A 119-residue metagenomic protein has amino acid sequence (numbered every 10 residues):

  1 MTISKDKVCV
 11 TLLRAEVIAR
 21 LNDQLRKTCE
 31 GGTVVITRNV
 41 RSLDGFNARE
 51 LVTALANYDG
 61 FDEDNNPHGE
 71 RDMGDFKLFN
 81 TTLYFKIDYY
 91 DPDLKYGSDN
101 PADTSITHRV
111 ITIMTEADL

Functional and structural regions predicted by a protein language model:
L12-K77: Compact soluble domain cores
D72-L119: Short, compact, well-ordered microdomains
